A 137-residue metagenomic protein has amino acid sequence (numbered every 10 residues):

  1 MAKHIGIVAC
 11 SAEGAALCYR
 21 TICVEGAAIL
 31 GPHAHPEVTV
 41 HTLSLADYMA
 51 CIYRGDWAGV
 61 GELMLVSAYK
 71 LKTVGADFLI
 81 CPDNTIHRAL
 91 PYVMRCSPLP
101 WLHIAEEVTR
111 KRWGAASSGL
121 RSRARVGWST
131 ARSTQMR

Functional and structural regions predicted by a protein language model:
M1-R137: Non-catalytic structural scaffold of enzyme domains
